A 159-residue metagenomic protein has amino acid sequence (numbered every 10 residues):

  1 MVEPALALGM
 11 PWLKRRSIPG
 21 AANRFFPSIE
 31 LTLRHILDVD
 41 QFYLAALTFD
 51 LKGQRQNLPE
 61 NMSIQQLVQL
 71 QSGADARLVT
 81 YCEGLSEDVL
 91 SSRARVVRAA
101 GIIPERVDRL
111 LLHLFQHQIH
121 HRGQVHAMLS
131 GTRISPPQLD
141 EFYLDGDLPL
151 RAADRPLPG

Functional and structural regions predicted by a protein language model:
V2-G9, D40, Q71, D75-L78: Hydrophobic alpha-helical core bundles mediating ligand binding, dimerization, or RNAP-core interactions
E3-A7, R16-P59, A99-G159: Short, contiguous alpha-helical
L13: Small, basic N-terminal interaction modules of short regulatory proteins
D50-S91: Helix-adjacent hinge/juxtasegments
A76-L112: A mid-sequence interfacial segment
